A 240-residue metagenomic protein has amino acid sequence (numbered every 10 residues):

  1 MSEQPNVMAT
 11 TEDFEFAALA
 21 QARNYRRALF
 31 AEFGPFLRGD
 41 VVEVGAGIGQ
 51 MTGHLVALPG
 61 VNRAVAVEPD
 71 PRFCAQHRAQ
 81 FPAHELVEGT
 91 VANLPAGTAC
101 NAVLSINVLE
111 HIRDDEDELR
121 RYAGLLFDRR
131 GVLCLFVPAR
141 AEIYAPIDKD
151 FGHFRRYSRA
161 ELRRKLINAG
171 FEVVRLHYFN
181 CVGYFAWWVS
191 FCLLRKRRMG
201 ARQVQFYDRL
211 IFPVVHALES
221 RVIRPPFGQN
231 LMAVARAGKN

Functional and structural regions predicted by a protein language model:
M1-I106, E116-L119, Q205, A217 (+2 more regions): Conserved N-terminal segment of class I S-adenosyl-L-methionine
F73, R130, A141-I143, V182: Feature marks short, surface-exposed loop/turn motifs that line or immediately flank catalytic pockets and channel
A96, G183-N240: A C-terminal cap/extension of S-adenosyl-L-methionine-dependent methyltransferases that defines the acceptor-substrate
I106-L109, F136: Residues lining the SAM
E116-V132: A short glycine-rich, Lys/Arg-flanked "PGG" loop and its adjoining helix->strand segment in the class I
L133-R155, R159-I167: Short, glycine-/aromatic-enriched active-site segment of Class I SAM-dependent methyltransferases
F171-C181: Conserved S-adenosyl-L-methionine
